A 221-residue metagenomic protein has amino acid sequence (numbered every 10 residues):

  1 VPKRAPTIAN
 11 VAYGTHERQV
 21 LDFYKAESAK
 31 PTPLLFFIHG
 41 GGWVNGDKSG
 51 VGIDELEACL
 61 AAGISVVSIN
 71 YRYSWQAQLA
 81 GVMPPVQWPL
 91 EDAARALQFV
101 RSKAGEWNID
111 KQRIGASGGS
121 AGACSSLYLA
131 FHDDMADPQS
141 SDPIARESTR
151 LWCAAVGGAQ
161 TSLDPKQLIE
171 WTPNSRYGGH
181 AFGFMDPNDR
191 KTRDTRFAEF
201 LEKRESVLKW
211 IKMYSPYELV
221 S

Functional and structural regions predicted by a protein language model:
V1-K30: N-terminal cap/lid segment of alpha/beta-hydrolase-fold proteins
K3, H16, A130-P138, P165-L219: Mobile cap/lid helix-loop segments that gate and shape the active-site cleft of serine hydrolases
A12, D47-E55, V67-K111: Catalytic nucleophile-loop/oxyanion-hole region of alpha/beta-hydrolase and closely related hydrolase-like folds
V20, D54, A58, W88 (+5 more regions): Extracytoplasmic/secreted proteins, especially bacterial periplasmic and envelope-associated proteins
Y24, F37, G41-W43, Q98-F99: Short, well-ordered beta-strand segments
A29-T32, I38-Q78, C124, A136-D137 (+1 more regions): Short substrate-entry loop that stabilizes the transition state in hydrolases
P33-L34, C153: Structural motif
R95-S175: Primarily recognizes the serine-hydrolase "nucleophile elbow" in alpha/beta-hydrolase and SGNH/GDSL folds
